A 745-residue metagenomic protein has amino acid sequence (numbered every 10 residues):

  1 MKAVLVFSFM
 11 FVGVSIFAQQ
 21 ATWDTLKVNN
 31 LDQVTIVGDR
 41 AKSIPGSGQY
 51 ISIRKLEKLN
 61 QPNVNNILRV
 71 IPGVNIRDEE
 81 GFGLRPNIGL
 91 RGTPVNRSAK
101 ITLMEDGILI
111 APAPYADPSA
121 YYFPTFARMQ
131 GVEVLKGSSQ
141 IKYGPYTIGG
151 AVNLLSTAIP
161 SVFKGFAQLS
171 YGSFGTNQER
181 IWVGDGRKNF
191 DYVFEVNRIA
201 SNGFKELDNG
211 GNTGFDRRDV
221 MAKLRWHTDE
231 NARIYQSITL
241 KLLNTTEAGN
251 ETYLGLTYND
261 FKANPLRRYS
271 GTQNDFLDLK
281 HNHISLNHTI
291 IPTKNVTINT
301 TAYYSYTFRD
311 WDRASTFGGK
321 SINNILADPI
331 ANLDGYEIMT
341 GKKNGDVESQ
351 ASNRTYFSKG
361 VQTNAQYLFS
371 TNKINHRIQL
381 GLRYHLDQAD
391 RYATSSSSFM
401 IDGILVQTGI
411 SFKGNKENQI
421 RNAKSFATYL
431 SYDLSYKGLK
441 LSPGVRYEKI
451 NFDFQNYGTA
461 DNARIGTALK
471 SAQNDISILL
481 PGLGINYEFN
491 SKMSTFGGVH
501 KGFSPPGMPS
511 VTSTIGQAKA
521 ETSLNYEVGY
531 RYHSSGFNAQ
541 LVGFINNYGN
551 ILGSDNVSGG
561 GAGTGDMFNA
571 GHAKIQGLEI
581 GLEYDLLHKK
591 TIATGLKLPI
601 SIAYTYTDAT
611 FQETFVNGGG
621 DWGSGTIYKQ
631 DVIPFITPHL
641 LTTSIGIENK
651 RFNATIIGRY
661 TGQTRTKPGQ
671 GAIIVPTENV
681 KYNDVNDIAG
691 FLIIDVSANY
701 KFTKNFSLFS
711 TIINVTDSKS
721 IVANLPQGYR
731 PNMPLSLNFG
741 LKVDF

Functional and structural regions predicted by a protein language model:
V28-L59, F82-N87: N-terminal periplasmic "start-of-domain" segments of outer-membrane beta-barrel proteins
I108-K136: Short acidic/polar hinge/loop motifs at secondary-structure boundaries that mediate gating or recognition
Y171-A200, N209-T252, L279-K280, N287 (+1 more regions): Transmembrane beta-barrel wall of Gram-negative outer-membrane proteins
N231-T239, L279-T459: Face-selective signature of the C-terminal outer-membrane beta-barrel domain
I291, T297-S315, E488, S494-G498 (+4 more regions): Membrane-embedded beta-barrel scaffold of Gram-negative outer-membrane proteins
Y356, N375-Q379, R383-D387, K416-Y548 (+3 more regions): Structural signature of Gram-negative outer-membrane beta-barrels, strongest in the C-terminal barrel of TonB-dependent
N372, I545-N547, D566-Q670, T716: Gram-negative outer-membrane beta-barrel transporters
L587, G595-I600, Y660-P676, A689 (+1 more regions): C-terminal beta-signal and adjacent terminal beta-strands/loops of Gram-negative outer-membrane beta-barrel proteins
